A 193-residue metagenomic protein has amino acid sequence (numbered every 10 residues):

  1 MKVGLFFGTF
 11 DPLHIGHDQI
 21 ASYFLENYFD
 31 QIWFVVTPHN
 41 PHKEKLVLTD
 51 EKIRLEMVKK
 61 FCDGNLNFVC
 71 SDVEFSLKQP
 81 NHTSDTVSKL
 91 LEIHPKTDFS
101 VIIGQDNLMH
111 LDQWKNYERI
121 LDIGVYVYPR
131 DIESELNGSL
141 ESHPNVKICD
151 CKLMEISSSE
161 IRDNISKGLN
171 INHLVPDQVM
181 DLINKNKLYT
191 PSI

Functional and structural regions predicted by a protein language model:
M1-I193: Nucleotidyltransferase catalytic core that binds NTPs
